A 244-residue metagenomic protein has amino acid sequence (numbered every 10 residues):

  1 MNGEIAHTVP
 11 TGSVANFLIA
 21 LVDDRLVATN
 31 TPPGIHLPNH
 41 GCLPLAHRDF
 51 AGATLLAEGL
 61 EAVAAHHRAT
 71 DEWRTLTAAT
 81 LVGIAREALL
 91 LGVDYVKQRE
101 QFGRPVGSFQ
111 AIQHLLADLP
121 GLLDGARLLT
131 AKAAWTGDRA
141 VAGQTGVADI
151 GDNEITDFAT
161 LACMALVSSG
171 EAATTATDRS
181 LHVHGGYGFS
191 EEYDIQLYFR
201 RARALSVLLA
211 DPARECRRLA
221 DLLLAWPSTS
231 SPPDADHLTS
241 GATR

Functional and structural regions predicted by a protein language model:
M1-L90, D94, S230-R244: FAD-binding core of flavoproteins
A69-R244: Alpha-helical interface subdomain recognition
